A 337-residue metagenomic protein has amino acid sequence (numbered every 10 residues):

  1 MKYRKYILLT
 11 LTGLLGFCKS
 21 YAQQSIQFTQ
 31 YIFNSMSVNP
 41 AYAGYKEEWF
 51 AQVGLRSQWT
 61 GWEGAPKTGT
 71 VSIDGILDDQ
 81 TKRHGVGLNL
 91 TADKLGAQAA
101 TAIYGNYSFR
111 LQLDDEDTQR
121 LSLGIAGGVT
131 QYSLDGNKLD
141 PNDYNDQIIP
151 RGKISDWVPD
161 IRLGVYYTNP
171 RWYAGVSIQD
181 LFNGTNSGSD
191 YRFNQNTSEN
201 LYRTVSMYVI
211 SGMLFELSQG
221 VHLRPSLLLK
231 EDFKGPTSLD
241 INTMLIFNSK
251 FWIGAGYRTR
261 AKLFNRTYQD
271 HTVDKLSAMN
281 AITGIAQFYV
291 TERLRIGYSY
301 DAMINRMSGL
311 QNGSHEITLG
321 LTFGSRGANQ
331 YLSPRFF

Functional and structural regions predicted by a protein language model:
M1-I7: Bacterial N-terminal signal peptides that target proteins for export
L9-G16: Bacterial N-terminal signal peptides
F17-A22: Sec/Tat signal peptide C-region and signal peptidase I cleavage site
Q23-F337: Subset of outer-membrane beta-barrel
